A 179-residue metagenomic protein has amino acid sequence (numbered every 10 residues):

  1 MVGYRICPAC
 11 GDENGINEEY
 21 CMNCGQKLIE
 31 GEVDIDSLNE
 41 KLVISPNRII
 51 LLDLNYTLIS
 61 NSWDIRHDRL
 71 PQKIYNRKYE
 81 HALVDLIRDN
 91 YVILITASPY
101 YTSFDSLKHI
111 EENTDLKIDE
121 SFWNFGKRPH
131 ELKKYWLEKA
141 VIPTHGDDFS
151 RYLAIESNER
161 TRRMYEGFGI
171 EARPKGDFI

Functional and structural regions predicted by a protein language model:
Y4, E18: Residues immediately within or flanking Cys/His clusters that coordinate Zn2+ in small zinc-binding modules
C7-C10, C21-C24: Short cysteine-rich clusters marking metal-coordination/redox-active sites
I16, D53-N55, I155-S157: Acidic di-acidic motifs
G25-V33: Short Cys/His-rich micro-motifs in 6-15 aa windows
D34-E131: Alpha-helical substrate-recognition element adjacent to the catalytic core
D105-D115, K139-V141, R163-G169: Short, aromatic/basic amphipathic alpha-helical patches
K117-W123, G169-I179: Short hydrophobic/aromatic-enriched beta-strand-loop microsegments
K133-E159, Y165: Conserved Lys-Pro-Asp/Glu-containing loop-to-beta segment of HAD-superfamily phosphomonoesterases, centered on
